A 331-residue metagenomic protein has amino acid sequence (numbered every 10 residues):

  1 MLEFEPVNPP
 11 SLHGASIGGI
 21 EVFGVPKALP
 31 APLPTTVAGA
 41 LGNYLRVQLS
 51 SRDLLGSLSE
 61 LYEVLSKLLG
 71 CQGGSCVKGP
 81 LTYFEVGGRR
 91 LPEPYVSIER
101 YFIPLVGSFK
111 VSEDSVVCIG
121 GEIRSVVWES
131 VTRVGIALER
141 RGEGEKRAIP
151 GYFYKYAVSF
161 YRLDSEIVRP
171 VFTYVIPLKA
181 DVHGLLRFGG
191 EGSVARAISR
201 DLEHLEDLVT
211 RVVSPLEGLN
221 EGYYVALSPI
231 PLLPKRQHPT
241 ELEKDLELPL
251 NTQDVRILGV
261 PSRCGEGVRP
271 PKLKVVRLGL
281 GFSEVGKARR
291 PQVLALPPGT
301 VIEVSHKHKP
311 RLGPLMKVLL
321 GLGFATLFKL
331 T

Functional and structural regions predicted by a protein language model:
L2-T331: Conserved active-site/ligand-binding neighborhood in enzyme cores
